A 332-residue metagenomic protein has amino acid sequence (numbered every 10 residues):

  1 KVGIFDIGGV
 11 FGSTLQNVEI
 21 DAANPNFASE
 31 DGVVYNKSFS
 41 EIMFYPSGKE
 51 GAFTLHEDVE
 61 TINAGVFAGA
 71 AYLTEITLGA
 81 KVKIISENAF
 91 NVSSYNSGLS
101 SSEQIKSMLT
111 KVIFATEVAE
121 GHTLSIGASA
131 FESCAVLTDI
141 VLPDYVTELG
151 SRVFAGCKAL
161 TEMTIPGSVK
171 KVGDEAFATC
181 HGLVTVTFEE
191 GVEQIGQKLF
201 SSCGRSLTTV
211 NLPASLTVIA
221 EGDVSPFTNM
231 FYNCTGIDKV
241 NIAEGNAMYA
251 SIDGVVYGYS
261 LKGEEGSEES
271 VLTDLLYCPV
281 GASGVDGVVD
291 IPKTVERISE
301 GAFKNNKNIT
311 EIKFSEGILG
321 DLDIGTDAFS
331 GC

Functional and structural regions predicted by a protein language model:
K1-I4, S13-V33, K37-T61, A71-I84 (+9 more regions): Structural signature of tandem-repeat unit edges
G8-G9, M43, A64-V66, S86-N91 (+7 more regions): Consensus positions within tandem repeat domains that build extended binding/scaffold surfaces
